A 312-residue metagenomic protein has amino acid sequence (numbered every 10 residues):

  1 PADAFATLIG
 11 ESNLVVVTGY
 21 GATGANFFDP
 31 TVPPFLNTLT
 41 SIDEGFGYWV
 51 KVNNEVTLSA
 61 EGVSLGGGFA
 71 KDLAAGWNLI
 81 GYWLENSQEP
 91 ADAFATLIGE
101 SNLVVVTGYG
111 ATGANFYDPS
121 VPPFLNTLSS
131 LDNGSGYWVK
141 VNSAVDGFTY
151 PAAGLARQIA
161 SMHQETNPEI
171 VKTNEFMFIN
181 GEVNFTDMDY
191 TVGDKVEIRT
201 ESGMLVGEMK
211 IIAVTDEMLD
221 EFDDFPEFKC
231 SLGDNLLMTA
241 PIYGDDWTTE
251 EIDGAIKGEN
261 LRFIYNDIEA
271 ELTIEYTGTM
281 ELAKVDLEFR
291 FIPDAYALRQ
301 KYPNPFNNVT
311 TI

Functional and structural regions predicted by a protein language model:
P1-F176, Y190, K195-D286, F291: N-terminal exported-region signature
E175-G181, N308-I312: Structural beta-strand segments of beta-rich domains
N180-Y190: Structural motif
R290-I312: Glycine-centered coil/turn sites that cap beta-strands in beta-rich domains
